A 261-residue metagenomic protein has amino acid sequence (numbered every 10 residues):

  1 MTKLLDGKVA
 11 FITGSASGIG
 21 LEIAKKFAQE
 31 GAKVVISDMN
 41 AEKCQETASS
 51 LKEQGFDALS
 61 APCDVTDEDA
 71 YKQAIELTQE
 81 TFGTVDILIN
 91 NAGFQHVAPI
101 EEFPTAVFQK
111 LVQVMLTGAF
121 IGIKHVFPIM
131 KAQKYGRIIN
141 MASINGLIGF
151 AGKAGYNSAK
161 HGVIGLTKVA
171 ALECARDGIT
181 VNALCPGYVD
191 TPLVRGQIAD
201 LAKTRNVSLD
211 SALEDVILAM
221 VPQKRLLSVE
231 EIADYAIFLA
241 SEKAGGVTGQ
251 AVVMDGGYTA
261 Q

Functional and structural regions predicted by a protein language model:
K3-V35: Canonical Rossmann dinucleotide-binding motif of NAD(H)/NADP(H)-dependent dehydrogenases/reductases, specifically
A41-E42, P62-Q73, T105: The beta1-alpha1 cofactor-binding region of Rossmann-like NAD(H)/NADP(H)-dependent oxidoreductases
F82, F120-I123, F127, Y135 (+2 more regions): C-terminal substrate-recognition "lid" of short-chain dehydrogenase/reductases
P99-I100, P104-V112, I138, I217: Substrate-binding pocket helix/loop in short-chain dehydrogenase/reductase
I123, A159, T167: Active-site helix of classical SDR
S143: Residue(s) in the substrate-gating loop at a strand-loop-helix junction that position the organic substrate next
A175, T180, V247-G249: Short, small/polar-rich loop/turn modules that mediate ligand/substrate recognition or access, typified
